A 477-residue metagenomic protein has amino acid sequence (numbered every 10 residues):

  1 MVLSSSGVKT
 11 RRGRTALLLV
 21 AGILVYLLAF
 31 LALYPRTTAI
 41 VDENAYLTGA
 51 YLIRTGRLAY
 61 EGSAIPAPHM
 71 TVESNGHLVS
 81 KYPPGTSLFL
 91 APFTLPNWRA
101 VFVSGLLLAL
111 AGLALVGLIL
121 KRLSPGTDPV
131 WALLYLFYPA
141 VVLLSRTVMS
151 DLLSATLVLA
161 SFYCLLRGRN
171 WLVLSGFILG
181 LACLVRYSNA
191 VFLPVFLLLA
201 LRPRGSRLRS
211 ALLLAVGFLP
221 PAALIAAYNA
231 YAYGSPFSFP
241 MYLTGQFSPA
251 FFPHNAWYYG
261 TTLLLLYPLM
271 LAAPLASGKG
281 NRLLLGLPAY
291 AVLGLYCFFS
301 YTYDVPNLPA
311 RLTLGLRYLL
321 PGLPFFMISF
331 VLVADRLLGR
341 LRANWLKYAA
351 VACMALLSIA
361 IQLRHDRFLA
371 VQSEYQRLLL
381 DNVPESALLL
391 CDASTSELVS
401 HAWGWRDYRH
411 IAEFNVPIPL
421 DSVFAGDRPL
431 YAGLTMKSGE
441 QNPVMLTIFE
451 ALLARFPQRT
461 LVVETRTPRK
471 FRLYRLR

Functional and structural regions predicted by a protein language model:
L3-S4, K9-L24, F177, A215-L219 (+4 more regions): Signature aromatic-anchored transmembrane alpha helix within multi-pass, membrane-resident enzymes that catalyze glycan
V41, A140-L153: Short acidic/glycine- and proline-prone juxtamembrane loop motifs at membrane-interface regions of multi-pass membrane
A64-N75, A226-G280, T302-P309, T313-L316 (+1 more regions): Membrane-lumen/periplasm interface segments of multi-pass, membrane-embedded glycan/lipid transferases
A100-S124, T156, A160: Transmembrane-helix motifs of polytopic, lipid-linked glycan transferases
A111-G117, T262-L293, S329-R336: Hydrophobic, aromatic-rich transmembrane alpha-helices and their immediate juxtamembrane boundary segments
V116-P139, A155-T156, L165, R169-L174 (+1 more regions): Transmembrane-helix signature of polytopic, membrane-embedded enzymes that assemble or transfer cell-envelope glycans
L120, A349, C353-H401, I411: Membrane-embedded, lumen/periplasm-facing catalytic core of multi-pass transferases that use lipid-linked donors
D128-P139, L143, L159, Y163 (+2 more regions): Short helix- or helix-capping micro-motifs that position conserved polar/aromatic residues at function-defining sites
